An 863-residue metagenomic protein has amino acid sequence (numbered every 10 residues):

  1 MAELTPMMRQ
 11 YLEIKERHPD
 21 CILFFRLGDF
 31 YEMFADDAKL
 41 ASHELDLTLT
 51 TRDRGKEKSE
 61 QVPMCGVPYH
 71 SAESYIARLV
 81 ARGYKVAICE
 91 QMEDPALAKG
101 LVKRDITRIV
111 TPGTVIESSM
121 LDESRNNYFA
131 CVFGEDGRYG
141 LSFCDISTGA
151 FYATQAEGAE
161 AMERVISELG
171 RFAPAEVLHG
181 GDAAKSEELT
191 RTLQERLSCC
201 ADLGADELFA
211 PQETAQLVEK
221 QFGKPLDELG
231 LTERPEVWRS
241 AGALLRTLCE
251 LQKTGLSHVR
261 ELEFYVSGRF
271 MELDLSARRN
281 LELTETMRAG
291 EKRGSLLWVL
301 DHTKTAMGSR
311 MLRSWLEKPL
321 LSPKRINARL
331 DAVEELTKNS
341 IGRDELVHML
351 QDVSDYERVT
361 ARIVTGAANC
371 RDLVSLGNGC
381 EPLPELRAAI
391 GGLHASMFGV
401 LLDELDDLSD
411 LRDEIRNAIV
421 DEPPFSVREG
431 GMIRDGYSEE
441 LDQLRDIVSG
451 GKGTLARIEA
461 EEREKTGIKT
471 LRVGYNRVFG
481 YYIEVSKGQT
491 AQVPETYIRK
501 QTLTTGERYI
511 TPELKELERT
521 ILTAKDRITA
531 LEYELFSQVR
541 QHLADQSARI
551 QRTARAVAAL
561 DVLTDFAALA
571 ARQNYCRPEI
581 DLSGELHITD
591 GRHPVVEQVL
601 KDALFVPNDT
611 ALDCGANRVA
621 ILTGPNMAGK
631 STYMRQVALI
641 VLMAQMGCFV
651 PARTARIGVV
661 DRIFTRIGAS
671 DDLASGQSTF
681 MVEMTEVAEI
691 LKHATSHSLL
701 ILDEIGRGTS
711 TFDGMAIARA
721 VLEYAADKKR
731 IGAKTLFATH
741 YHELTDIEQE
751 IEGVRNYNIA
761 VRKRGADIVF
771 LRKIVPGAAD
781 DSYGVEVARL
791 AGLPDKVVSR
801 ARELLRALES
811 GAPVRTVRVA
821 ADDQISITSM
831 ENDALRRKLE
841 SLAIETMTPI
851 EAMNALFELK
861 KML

Functional and structural regions predicted by a protein language model:
M1-E335, H348-V364, A368-A460, E585-H587: Charged catalytic and DNA/RNA-contacting regions of genome-maintenance and nucleic-acid-processing enzymes
L4-M8, F24, Y31, A35 (+35 more regions): Amphipathic alpha-helical transducer elements in NTP-driven molecular machines
R17-P19, V80-R82, E123-R125, E135-R138 (+12 more regions): Short flexible coil/turn linkers enriched for glycine and charged/polar residues that connect secondary-structure
D29, A456, R463-K487: Extended, charged helical/alpha-beta scaffold domains that provide interaction surfaces
A35-A38, R234, K304-T305, S309 (+6 more regions): ATPase nucleotide-binding head domains, primarily ABC-like/P-loop NTPase cores
T365, P382, S396, V400 (+3 more regions): Charged, surface-exposed helical/loop "interaction arms" that form contiguous linear patches used for dimerization
N476, A843-P849, M853-L863: Terminal-proximal interaction/regulatory segments of ATP-powered molecular machines
L503, E507-Q541: Extended, charged coiled-coil "arm/hinge" scaffolds of SMC/Rad50-like chromosome-maintenance ATPases and other large
